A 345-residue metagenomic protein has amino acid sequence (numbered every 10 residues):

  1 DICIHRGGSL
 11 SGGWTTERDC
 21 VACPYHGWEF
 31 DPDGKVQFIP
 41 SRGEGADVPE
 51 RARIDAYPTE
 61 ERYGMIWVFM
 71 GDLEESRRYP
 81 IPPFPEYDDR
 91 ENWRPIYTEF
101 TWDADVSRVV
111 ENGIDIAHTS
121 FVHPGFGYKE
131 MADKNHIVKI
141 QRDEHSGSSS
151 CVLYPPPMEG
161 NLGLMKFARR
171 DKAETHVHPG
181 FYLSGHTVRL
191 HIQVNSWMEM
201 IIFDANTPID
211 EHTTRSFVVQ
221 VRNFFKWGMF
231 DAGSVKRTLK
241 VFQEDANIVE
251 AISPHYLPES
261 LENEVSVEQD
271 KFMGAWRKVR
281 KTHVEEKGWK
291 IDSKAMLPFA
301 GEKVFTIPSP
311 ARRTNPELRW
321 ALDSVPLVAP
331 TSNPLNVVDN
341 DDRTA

Functional and structural regions predicted by a protein language model:
D1-N92, A311, E317-A345: Rieske [2Fe-2S] iron-sulfur-binding domain
R77-A345: C-terminal catalytic domain of Rieske-type non-heme iron oxygenases
